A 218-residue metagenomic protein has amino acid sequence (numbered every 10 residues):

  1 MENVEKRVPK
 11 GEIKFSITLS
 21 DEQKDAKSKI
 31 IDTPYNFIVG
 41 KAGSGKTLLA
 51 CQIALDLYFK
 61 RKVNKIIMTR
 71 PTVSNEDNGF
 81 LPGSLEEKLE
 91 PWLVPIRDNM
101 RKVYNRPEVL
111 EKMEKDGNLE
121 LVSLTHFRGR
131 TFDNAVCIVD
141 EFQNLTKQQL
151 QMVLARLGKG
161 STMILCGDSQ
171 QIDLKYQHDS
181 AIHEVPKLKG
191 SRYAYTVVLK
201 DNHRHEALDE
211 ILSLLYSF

Functional and structural regions predicted by a protein language model:
E2-V139, Q143-F218: Conserved helicase motor core of SF1/SF2 NTP-dependent helicases
